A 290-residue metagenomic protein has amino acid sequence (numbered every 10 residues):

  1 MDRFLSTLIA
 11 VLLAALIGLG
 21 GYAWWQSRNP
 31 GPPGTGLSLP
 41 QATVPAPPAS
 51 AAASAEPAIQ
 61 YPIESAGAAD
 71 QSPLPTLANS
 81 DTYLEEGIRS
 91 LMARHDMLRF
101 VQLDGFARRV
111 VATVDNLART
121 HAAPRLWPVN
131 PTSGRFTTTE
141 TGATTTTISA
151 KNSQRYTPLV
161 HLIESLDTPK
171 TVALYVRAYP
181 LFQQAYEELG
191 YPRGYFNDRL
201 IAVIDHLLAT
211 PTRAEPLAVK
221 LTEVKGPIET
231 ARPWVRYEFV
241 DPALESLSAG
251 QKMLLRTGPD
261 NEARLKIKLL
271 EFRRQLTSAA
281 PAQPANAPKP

Functional and structural regions predicted by a protein language model:
M1-G21: Membrane interfacial helix-start segments of signal peptides and signal-anchor transmembrane helices
G20-G34: Hydrophobic single-pass membrane-insertion segments
W24, T222-P290: A cross-kingdom marker for long, charged
G34-T145, K151: N-terminal Sec/ER secretory leader and immediately downstream segment of secreted/extracellular precursors
Y83-M97, N152-S165, L244-K252: Acidic/histidine-rich, surface-exposed loop or edge segments in extracytoplasmic proteins
F100-Q102, H121-V129, K170-Y175, A185-I201 (+2 more regions): Surface-exposed patches in mature extracellular/periplasmic domains of secreted proteins
T138-I201: Mid-length scaffold segments of soluble, non-membrane domains
R199-V203, L207, P211, E215-R236: Alpha-helical bundle/repeat cores within regulatory domains of eukaryotic proteins
